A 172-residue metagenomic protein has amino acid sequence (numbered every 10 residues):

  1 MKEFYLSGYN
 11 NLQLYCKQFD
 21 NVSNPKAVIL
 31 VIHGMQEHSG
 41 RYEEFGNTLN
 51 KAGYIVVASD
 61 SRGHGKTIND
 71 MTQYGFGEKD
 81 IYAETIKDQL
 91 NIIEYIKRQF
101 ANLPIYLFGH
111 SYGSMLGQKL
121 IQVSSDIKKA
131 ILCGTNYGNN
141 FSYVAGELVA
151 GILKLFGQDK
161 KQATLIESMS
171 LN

Functional and structural regions predicted by a protein language model:
M1-N21: N-terminal cap/lid segment of alpha/beta-hydrolase-fold proteins
L12, D20-V28, Y54: Proline/glycine-enriched tight loop/beta-turn segments at coil->beta junctions that connect or precede beta-strands
G34-E37: Active-site glycine-rich loops that stabilize anionic/oxyanionic intermediates across multiple enzyme folds
R41, G46-T72: Conserved alpha/beta-hydrolase
G77-K97: Alpha/beta-hydrolase active-site loop
F100-S111: Alpha/beta-hydrolase fold nucleophile elbow
G109-K119: Glycine-rich nucleophile elbow surrounding the catalytic serine of serine-hydrolase chemistry
G117-N172: Alpha/beta-hydrolase-fold enzymes
